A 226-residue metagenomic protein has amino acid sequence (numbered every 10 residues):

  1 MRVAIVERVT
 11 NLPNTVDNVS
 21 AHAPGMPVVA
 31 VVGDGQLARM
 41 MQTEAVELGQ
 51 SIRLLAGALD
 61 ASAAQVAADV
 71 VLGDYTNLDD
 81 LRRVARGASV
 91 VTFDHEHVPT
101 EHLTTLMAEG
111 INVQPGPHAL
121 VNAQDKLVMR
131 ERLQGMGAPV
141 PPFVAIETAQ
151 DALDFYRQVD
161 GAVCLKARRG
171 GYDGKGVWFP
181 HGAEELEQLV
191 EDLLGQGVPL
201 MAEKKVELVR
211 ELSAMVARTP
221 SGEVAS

Functional and structural regions predicted by a protein language model:
M1-V128, G135, Q150: ATP-binding N-terminal substructure of ATP-dependent carboxylate-amine bond-forming enzymes
V3-V6, N11, T15, V209 (+1 more regions): ATP-dependent carboxylate/phosphate-activation module, predominantly the ATP-grasp catalytic core and closely related
S20-P24, A63-A64, V84, Y156-R157 (+4 more regions): Solvent-exposed alpha-helices and their adjacent loops that cap or buttress functional pockets in soluble metabolic
D34-G35, A56-A58, D74, D94-E96 (+7 more regions): Fold-independent oxyanion-binding glycine-rich loops and adjacent beta-strand/coil segments at enzyme active sites
M41, F155, Q188-D192: Hydrophobic side chains in well-ordered alpha-helices
D69-G73, E109-G110, R130-Q134, V159-V163 (+2 more regions): Short, hinge-like loop/turn segments at secondary-structure boundaries
P115-G176: A conserved helix-loop-beta module that forms one wall/lid of the active-site cleft in ATP-utilizing catalytic domains
P139-P141, A162-L165, G176-S213: Conserved ATP-binding module of the ATP-grasp superfamily
